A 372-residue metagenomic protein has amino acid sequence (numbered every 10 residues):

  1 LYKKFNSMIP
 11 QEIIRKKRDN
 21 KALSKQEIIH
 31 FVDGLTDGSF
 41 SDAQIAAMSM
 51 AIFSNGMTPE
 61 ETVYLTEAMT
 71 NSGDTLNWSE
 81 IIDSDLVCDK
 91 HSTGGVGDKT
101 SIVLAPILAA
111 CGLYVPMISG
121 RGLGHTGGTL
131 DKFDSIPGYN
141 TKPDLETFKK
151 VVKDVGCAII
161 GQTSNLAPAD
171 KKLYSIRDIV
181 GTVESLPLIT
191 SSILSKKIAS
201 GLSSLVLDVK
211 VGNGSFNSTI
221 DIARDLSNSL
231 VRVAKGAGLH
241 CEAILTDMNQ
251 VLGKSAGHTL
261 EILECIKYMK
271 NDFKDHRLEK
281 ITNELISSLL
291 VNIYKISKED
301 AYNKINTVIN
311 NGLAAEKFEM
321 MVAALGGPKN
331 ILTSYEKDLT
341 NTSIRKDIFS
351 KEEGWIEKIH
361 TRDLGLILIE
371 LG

Functional and structural regions predicted by a protein language model:
L1-S7: Short, Lys/Arg-enriched N-terminal segments with co-localized hydrophobic residues within the first ~10-30 amino acids
S7-G97, M320-P328: Acidic, glycine/proline-rich low-complexity segments that act as flexible tails and inter-domain linkers
E12, K17, A22, L35 (+3 more regions): Well-ordered secondary-structure scaffolds
S54-N55, V103-Y114, K196-G201, G236-A237 (+1 more regions): Alpha-helix C-terminal capping segments
L86-A109, L113-H125: Glycine/serine-rich anion-binding loops at beta->alpha junctions that coordinate negatively charged ligand groups
D89, V115-S119, T141-D144, I159-Q162 (+2 more regions): General beta-strand structural signal in soluble alpha/beta enzymes
K132-A158, N228-A234, G238: A glycine-rich helix N-cap at a beta->alpha junction
K153-S200: Phosphate/diphosphate-binding glycine-rich loops and adjacent basic-rich segments that engage nucleotide
